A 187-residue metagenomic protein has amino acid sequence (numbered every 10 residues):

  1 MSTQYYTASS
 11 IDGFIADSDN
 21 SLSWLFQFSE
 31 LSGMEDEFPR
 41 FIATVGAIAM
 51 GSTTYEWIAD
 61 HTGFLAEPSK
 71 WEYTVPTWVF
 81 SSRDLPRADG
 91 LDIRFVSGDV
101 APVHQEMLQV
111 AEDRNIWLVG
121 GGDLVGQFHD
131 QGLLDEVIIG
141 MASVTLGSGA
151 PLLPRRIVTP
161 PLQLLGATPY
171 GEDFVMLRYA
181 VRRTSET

Functional and structural regions predicted by a protein language model:
M1-T187: Enzymes that bind and transform nitrogen-containing heteroaromatic metabolites
